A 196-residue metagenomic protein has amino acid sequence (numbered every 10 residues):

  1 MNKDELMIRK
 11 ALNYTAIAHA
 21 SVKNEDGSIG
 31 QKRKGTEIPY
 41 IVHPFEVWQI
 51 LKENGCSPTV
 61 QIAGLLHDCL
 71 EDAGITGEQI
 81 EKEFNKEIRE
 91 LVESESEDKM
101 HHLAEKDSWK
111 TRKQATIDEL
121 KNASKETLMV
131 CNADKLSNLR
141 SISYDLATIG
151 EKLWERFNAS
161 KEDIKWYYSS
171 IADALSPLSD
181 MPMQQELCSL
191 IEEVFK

Functional and structural regions predicted by a protein language model:
M1-K196: Active-site helical microenvironments for divalent-metal-assisted chemistry
